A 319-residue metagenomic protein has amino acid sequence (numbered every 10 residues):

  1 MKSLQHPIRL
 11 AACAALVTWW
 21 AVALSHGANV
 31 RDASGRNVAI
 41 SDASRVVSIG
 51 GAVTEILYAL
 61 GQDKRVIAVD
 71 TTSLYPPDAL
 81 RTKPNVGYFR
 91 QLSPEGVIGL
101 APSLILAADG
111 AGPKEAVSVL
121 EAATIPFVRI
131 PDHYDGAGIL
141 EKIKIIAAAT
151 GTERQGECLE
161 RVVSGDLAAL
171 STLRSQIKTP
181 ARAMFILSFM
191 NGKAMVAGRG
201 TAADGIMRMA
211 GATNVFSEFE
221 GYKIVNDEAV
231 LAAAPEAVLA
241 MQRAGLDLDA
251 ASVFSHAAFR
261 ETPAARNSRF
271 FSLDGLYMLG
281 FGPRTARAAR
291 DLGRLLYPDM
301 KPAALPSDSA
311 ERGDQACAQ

Functional and structural regions predicted by a protein language model:
K2-H6, C13-T54, A149-I186, A237 (+1 more regions): Bacterial Sec-exported substrate-binding components of ABC uptake systems
R45-L100, L104-A111, Q242, A251: A short, structured surface patch at a secondary-structure boundary
G50, D109-G110, F219-Y222, M241-G245 (+1 more regions): Short secondary-structure boundary segments
P94-A101, V225-A234: Short helices/loops that flank or line small-molecule/ion binding pockets
A111-A122, A237-H256: A ligand-binding cleft/hinge motif common to bilobed small-molecule-binding domains
P113-E115, P131-I145, T179-A202, D247: Extracytoplasmic ligand-binding site segments that recognize negatively charged/polar headgroups
G138-A148, E157, Q242-Q319: Structured C-terminal subdomain patch of bacterial secreted/periplasmic proteins
A197-Y222, Q242, F271-S272: His/Asp/Glu-enriched short active-site or ligand-binding loop at hydrolase and phosphoryl-transfer sites
